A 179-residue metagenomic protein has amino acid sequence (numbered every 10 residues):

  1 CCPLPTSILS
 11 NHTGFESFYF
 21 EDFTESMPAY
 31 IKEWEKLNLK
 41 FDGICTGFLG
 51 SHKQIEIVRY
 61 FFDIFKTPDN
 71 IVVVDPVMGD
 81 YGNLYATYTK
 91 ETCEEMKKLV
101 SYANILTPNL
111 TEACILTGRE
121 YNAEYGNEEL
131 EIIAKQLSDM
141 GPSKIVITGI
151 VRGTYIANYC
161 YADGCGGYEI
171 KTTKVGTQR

Functional and structural regions predicted by a protein language model:
C1-V74, M78-A86: Conserved N-terminal subdomain of the carbohydrate kinase-like
P3, Y168-K171: Beta-strand scaffold of nucleotide-dependent catalytic cores
T13-S17, T117-R119, T172: Short acidic, glycine/proline-rich loop/turn micro-motifs
T87-Y168: Conserved phosphate/ATP/ADP-binding segment of small-molecule kinases
K174-R179: Short glycine/threonine-rich catalytic loop with a Thr-x-Gly-x-Asp
